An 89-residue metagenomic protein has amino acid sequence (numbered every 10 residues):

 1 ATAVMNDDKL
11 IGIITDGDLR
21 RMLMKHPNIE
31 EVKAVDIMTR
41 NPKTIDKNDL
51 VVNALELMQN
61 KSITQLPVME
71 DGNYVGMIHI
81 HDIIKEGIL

Functional and structural regions predicted by a protein language model:
T2-D18, M58, L66-H81: A glycine-centered beta-loop-beta connector
G17-N28: Cytosolic, membrane-proximal regulatory domains of ion/volume homeostasis and mechanosensation machinery
L23, T44-I63, V68-E70, I84-L89: The conserved cystathionine-beta-synthase
E31-P42: Bateman (tandem CBS) regulatory domains
